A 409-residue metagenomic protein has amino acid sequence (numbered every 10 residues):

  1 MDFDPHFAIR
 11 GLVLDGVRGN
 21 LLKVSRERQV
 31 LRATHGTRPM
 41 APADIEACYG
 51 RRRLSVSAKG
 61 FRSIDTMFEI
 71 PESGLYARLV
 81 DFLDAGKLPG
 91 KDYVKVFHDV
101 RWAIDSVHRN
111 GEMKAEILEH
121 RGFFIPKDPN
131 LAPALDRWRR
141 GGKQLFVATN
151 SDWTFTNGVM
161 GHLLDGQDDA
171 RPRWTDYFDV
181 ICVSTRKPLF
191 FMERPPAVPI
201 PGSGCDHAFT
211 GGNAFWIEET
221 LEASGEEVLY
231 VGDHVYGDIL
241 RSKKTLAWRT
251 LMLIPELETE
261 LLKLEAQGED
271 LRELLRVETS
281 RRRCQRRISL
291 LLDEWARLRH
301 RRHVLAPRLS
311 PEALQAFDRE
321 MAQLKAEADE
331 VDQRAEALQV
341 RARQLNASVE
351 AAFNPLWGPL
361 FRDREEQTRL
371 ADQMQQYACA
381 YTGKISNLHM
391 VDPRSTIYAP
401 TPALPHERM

Functional and structural regions predicted by a protein language model:
M1-M409: HAD-like aspartate-dependent phosphatase fold
